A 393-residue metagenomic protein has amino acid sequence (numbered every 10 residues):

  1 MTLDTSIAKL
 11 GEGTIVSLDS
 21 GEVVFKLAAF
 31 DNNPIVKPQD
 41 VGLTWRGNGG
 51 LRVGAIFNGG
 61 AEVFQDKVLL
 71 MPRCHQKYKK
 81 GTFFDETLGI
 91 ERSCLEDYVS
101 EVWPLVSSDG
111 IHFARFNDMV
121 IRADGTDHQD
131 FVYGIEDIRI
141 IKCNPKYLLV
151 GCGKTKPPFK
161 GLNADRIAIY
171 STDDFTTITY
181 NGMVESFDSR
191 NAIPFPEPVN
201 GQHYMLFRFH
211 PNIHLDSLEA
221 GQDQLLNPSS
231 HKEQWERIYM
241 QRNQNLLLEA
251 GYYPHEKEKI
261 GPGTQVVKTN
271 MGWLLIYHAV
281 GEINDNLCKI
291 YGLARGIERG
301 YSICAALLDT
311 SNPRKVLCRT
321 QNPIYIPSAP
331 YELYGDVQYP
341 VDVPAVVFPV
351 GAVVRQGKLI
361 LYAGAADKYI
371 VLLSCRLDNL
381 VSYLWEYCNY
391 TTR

Functional and structural regions predicted by a protein language model:
M1-F131, I141-A192, E197-E258, V267-V343 (+2 more regions): Beta-rich carbohydrate-recognition and catalytic domains
I138: Active-site lining segments of carbohydrate-active enzymes
V350-V354: C-terminal substrate/ligand-recognition segments
